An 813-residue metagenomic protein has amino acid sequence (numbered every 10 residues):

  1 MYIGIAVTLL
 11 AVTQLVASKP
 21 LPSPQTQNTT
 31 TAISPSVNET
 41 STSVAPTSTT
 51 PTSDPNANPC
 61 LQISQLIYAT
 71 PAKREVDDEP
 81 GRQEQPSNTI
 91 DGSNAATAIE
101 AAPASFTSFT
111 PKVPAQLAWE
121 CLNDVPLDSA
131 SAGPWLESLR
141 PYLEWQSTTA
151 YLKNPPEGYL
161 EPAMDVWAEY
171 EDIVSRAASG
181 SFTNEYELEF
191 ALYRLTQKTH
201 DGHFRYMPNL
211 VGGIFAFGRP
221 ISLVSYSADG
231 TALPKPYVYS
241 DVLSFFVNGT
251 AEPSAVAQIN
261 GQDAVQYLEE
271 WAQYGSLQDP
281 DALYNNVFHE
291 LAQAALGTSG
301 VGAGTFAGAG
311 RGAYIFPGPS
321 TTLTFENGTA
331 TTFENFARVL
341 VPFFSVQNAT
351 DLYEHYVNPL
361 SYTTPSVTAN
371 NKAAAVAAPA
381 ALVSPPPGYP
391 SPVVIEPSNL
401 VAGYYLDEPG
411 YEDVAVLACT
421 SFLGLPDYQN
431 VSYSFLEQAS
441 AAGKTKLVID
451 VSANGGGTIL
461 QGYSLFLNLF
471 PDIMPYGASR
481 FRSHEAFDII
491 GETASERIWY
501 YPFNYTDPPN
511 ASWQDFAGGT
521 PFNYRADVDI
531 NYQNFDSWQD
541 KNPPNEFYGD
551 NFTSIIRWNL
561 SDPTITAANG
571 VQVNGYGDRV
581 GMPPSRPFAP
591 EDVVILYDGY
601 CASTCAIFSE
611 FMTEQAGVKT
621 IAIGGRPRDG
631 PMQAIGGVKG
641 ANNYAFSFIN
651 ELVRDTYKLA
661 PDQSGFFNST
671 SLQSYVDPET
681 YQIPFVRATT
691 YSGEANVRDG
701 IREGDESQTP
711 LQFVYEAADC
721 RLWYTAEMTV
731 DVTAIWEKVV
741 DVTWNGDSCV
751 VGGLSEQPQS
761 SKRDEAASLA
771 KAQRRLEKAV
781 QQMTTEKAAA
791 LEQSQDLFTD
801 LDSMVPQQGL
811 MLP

Functional and structural regions predicted by a protein language model:
M1-S23: Fungal secretory targeting signals
K19-N28, E75-P80: Cleaved targeting-peptide boundary
T26-T52: Extracellular mucin-like PTS domains
S36, S43, S53-P55, Q116 (+3 more regions): Disulfide-bonded cysteine motifs in exported proteins
P51-L447, V451-D529, G599, G625 (+4 more regions): Flexible, low-complexity junctional segments that flank or bridge functional domains
L460-T729, T733: Conserved acidic, small-residue-rich alpha-beta core segments centered on
F713, L722, V742, C749-V751: An acidic/polar, Gly/Ser/Thr-rich interaction patch typically located in mid-to-C-terminal regions of proteins
